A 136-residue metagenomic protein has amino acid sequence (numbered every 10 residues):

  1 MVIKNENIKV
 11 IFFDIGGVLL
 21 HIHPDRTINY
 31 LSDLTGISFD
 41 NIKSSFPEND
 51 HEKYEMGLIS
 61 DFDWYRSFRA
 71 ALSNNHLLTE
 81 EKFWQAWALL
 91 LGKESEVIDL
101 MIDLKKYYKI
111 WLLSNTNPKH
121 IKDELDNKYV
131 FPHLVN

Functional and structural regions predicted by a protein language model:
M1-V2: Hydrophobic alpha-helical segments that drive targeting, anchoring, or assembly
N5-I98, K106, N117-I121: N-terminal helical cap/lid subdomain that shapes the substrate entry/recognition surface in HAD-like hydrolases
V97-N136: Substrate-recognition/cap helix-loop segment adjacent to the acidic, metal-dependent catalytic center of Asp-based
